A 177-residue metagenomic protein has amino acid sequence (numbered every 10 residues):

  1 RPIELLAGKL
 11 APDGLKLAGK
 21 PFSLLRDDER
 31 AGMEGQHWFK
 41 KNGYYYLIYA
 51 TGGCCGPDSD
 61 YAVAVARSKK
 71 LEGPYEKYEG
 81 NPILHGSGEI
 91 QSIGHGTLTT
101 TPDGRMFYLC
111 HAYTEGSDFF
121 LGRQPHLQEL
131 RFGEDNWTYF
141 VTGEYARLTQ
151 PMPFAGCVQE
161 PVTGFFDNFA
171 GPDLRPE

Functional and structural regions predicted by a protein language model:
R1-E177: Carbohydrate-active catalytic/glycan-binding domains of CAZyme proteins, especially the secreted or lumenal ectodomains
